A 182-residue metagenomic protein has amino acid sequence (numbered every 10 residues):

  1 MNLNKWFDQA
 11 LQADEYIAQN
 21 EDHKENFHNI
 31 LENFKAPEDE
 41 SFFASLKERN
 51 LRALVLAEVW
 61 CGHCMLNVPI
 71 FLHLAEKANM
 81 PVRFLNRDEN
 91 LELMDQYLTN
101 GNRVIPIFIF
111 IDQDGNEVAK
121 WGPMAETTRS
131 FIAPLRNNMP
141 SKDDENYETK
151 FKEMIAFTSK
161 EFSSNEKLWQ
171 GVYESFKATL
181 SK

Functional and structural regions predicted by a protein language model:
M1-R49, K77, P81, D95-V104 (+2 more regions): Non-globular targeting/processing and membrane-anchoring segments
F42-H73: Local sequence-structure signature of Cys/Sec-based thiol-disulfide redox active-site neighborhoods
L54-A57, F71, N79-M94, I111: Thiol-based oxidoreductase modules, predominantly thioredoxin-like and allied folds used for disulfide exchange
G62, L91, T127: Flexible, glycine-rich phosphate/dinucleotide-binding loops and adjacent beta-alpha linkers at cofactor/substrate
